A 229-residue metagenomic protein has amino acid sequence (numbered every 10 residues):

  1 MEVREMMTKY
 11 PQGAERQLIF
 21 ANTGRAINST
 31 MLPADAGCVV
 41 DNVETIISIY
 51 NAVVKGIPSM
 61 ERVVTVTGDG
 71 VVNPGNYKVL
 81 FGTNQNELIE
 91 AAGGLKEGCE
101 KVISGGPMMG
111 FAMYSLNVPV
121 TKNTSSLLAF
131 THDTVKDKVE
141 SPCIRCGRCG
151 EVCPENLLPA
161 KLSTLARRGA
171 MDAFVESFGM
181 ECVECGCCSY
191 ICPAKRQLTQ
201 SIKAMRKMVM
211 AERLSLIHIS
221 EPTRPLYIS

Functional and structural regions predicted by a protein language model:
M1-Q85, A91-K96, G106: Hydrophobic alpha-helical positions that pack around
V3, E61, K96-G105, D172-E176 (+2 more regions): Flexible, glycine/charged-enriched surface loops at secondary-structure junctions
L18-N22, G93-I144: Active-site gating/interface segments in enzymes
V40-S48, P58-E61, V72, L80-N84 (+8 more regions): Conserved active-site and cofactor/substrate-binding residues in soluble primary-metabolism enzymes
L127-G147, S163-E184: Ferredoxin-like iron-sulfur electron-transfer modules
R148-R167, C187-R206: Iron-sulfur cluster-binding cysteine motifs and their immediate structural context in ferredoxin-like electron-transfer
E176-E181, S201-L214: Eukaryotic regulatory protein-protein interaction regions, predominantly Ser/Pro/Thr-rich intrinsically disordered
I217-I228: Single conserved hydrophobic/aromatic residue that forms the stacking wall/gate of nucleotide- or nucleobase-binding
